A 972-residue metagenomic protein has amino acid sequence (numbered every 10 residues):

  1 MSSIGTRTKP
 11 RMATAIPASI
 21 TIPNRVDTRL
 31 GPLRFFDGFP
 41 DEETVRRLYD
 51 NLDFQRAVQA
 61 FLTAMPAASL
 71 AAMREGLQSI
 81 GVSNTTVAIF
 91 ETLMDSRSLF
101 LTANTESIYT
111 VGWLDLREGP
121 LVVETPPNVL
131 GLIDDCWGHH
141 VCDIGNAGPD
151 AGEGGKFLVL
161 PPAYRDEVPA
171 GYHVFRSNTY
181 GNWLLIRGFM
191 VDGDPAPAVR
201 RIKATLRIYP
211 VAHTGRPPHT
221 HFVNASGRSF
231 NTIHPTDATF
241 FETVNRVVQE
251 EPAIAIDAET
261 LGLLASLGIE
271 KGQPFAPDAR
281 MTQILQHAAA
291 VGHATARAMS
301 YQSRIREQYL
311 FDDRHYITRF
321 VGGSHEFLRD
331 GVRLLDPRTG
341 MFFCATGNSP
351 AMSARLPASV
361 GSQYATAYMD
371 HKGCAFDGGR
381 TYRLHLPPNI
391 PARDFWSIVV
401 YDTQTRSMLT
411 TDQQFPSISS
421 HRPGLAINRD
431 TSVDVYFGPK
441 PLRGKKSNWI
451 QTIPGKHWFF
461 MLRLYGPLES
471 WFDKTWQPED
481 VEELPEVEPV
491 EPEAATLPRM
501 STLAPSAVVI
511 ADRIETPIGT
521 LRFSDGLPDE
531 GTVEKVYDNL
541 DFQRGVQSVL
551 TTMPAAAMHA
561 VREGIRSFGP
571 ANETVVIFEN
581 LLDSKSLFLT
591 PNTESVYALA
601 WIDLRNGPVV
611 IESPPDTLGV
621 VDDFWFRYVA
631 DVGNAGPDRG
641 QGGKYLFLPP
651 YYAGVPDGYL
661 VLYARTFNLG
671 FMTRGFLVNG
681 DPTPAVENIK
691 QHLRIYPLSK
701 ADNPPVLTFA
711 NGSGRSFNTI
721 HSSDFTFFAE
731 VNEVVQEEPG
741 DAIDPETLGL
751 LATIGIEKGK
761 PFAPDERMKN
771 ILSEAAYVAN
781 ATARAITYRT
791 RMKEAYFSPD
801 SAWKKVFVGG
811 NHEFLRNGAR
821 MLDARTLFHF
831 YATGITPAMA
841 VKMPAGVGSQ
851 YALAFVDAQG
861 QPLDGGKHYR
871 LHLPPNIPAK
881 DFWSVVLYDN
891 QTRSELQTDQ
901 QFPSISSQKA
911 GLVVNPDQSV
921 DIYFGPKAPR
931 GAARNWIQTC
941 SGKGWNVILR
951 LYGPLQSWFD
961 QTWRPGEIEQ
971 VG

Functional and structural regions predicted by a protein language model:
S2-G972: A compositional/structural signature for long, glycine/proline-rich flexible linkers and loops on extracytoplasmic
